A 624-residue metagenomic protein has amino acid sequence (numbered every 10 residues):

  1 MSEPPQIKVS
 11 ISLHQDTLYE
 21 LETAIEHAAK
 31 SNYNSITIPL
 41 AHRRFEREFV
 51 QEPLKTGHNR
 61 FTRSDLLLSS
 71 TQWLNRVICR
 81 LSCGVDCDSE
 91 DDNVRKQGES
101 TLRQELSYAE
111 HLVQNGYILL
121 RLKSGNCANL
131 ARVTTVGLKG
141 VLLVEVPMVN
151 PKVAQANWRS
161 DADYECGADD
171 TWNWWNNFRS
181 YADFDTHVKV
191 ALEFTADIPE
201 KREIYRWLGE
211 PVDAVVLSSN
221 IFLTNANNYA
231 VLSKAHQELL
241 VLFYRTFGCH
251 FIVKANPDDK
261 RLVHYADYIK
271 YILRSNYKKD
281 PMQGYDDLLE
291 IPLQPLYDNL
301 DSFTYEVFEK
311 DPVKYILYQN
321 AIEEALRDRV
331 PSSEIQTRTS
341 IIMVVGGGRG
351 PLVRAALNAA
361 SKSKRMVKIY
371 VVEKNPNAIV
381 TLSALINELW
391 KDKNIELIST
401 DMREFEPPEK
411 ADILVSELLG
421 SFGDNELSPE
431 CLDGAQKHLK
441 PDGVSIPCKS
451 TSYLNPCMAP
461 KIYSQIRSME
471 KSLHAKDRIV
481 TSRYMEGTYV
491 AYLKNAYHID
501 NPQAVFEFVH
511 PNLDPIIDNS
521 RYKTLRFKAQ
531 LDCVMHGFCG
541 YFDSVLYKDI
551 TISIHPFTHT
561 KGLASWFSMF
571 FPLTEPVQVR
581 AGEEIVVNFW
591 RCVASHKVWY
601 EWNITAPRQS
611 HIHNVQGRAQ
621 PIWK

Functional and structural regions predicted by a protein language model:
M1-K314, N320, D328-I341, V345 (+2 more regions): Class I SAM-binding transferase module
E324: Pre-Walker A adenine-sensing motif
G348-R349: Conserved SAM/SAH-binding loop
